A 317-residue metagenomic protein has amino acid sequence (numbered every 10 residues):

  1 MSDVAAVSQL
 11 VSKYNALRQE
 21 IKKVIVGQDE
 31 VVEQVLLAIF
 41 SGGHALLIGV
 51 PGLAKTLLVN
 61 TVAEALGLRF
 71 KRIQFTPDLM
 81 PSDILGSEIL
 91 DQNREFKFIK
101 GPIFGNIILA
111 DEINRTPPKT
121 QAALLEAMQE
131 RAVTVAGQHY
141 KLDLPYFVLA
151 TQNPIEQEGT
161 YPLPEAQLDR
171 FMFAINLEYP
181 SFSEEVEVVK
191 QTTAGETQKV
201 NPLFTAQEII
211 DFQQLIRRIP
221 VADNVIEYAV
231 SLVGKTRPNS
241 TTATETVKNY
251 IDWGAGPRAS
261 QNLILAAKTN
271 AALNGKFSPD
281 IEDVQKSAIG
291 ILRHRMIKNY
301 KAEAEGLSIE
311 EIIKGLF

Functional and structural regions predicted by a protein language model:
M1-D3, S240-F317: C-terminal engagement/docking regions of AAA+ P-loop ATPases
V7-V11, V24, A174-T246, L273-F277 (+2 more regions): Conserved C-terminal "switch" segment of AAA+ ATPases
S8-L53: Pre-Walker A (pre-P-loop) alpha-helix and adjacent loop at the N terminus of AAA/AAA+ ATPase modules, a conserved
Q34-L37, L90-L109: Conserved alpha-helical scaffold flanking the Walker A/P-loop in AAA+ ATPase domains
I39-T76: Walker A/P-loop
V50, I84, T151: P-loop (Walker A) phosphate-binding loop of NTP-binding proteins
S82, F104-Q129, D143, E158-Q167 (+1 more regions): Conserved AAA+/SF3 P-loop NTPase catalytic/coupling segment centered on the Walker-B
K97-N106, V135-Q152, L163-M172: AAA+/SF3 P-loop NTPase mechanochemical coupling elements
